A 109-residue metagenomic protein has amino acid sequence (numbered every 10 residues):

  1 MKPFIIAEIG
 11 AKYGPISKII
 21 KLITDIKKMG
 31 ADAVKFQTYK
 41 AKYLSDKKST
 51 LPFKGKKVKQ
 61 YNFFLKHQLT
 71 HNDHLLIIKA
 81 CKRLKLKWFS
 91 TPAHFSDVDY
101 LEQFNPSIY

Functional and structural regions predicted by a protein language model:
M1-G14, K47-K48, K56-K57: N-terminal small/glycine-rich loop or linker at the start of catalytic domains across soluble metabolic enzymes
I5-I9, V34-F36, W88-T91, S107-Y109: Hydrophobic faces of well-ordered beta-strands that scaffold small-molecule active sites in alpha/beta enzyme cores
E8, I26, L101: Conserved, mostly hydrophobic/aromatic
G10-K12, Q37-A41, A93-F95: Active-site beta-loop-alpha junctions enriched in small/polar residues
K12-D25, H71-N72: Glycine-rich anion/phosphate-binding loops
K21-Y39, F104: Catalytic domains of carbohydrate-active enzymes, especially glycoside hydrolases
D32-L69: Glycine-rich, proline-tolerant flexible connector loops at the mouths of alpha/beta enzymes
K56-Y109: Active-site beta->alpha loop and helix N-cap motifs at the rims of alpha/beta catalytic domains
